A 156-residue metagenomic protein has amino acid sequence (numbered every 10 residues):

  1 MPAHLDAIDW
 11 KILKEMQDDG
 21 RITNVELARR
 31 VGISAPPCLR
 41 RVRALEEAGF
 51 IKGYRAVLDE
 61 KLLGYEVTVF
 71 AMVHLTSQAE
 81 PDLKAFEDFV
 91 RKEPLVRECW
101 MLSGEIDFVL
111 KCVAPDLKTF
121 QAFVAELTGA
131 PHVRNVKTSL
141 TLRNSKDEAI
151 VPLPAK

Functional and structural regions predicted by a protein language model:
M1-K156: A compositional/biophysical signature of low hydrophobicity enriched in polar/charged and small residues
